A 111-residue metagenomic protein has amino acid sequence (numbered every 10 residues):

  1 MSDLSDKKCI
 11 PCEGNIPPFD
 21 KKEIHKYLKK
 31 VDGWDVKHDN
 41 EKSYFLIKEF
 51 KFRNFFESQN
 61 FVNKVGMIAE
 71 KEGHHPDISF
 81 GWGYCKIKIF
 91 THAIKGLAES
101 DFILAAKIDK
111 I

Functional and structural regions predicted by a protein language model:
M1-F56, N60-I111: Long, contiguous binding/interaction regions
